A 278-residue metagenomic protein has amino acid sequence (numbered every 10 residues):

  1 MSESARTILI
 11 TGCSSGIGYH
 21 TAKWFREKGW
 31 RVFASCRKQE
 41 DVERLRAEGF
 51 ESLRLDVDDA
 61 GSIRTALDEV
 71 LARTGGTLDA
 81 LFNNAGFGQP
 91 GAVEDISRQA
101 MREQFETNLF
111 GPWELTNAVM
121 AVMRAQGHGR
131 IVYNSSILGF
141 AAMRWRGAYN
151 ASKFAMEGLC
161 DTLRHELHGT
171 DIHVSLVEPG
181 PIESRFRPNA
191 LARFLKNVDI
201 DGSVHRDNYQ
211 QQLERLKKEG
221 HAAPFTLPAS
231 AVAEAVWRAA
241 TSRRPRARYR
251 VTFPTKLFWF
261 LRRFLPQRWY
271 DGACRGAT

Functional and structural regions predicted by a protein language model:
S14-S15: Conserved glycine-rich cofactor-binding loop
A47-G61: Rossmann-fold cofactor-recognition segment
A92-V93, A100-R102: Substrate-binding pocket helix/loop in short-chain dehydrogenase/reductase
T116, S152-A155: Active-site helix of classical SDR
T116-N117, D161: A short, exposed helix-loop element centered on a Lys and neighboring polar residues
S136: Residue(s) in the substrate-gating loop at a strand-loop-helix junction that position the organic substrate next
G169-H221: C-terminal beta-strand-loop-alpha-helix "lid" module of Rossmann-like NAD(P)-dependent dehydrogenases
